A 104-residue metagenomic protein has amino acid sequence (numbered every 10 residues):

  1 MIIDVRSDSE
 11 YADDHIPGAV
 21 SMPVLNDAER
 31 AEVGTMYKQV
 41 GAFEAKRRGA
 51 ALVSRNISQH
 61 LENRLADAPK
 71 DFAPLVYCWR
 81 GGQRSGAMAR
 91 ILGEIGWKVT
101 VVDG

Functional and structural regions predicted by a protein language model:
M1-T100: Cytosolic catalytic domains that perform sulfur/thiol-centered chemistry
V102-G104: Long, charge-dense
